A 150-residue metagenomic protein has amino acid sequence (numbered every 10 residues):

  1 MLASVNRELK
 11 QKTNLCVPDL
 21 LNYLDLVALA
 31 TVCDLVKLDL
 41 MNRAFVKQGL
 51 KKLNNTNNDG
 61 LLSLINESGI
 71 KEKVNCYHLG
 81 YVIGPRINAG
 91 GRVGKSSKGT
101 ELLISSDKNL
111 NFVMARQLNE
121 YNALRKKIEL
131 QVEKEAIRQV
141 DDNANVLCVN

Functional and structural regions predicted by a protein language model:
M1-L2: Active-site PLP attachment segment
R7-N150: Hydrophobic helix-and-loop "lid/oligomerization" segment in the mid-to-C-terminal part of catalytic domains
